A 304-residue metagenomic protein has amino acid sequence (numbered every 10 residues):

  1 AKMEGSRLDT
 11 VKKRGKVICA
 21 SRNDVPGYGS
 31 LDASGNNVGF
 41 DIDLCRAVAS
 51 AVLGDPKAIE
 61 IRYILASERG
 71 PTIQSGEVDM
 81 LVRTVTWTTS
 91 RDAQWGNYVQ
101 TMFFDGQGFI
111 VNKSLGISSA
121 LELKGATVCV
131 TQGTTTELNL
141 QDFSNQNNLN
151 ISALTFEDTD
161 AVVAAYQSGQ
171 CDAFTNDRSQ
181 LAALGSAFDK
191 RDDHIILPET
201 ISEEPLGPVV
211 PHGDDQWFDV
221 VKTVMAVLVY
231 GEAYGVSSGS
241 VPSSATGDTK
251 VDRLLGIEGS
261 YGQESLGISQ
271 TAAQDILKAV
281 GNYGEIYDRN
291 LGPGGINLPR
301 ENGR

Functional and structural regions predicted by a protein language model:
A1-K2, I42-R46, S50, K113-I117 (+5 more regions): Extended ligand-binding regions for polar small-molecule ligands
K2-G5, T10-L81, Y283: Extracytoplasmic small-molecule ligand-binding "clamshell" domains of the periplasmic binding protein/Venus flytrap
E4-G5, I59-P71, L115, A153-S168: Short helix-initiation/N-cap motifs at beta->coil->alpha
K12-K16, A49-K57, Q74-V78, S114 (+7 more regions): Sec-exported extracytoplasmic/periplasmic mature domains
I18-G27, N37-V52, T86-W87, F104-V163: Bilobed "Venus flytrap"/periplasmic-binding protein-like clamshell domains and structurally analogous long
D24-G27, A66-R69, M80, T86-S90 (+8 more regions): Solvent-exposed loop/turn segments at secondary-structure junctions within structured extracellular/periplasmic domains
R46, S50, G54-E122, L181-T200: Acidic, polar ligand-binding/catalytic clefts
V251-R304: C-terminal functional modules
